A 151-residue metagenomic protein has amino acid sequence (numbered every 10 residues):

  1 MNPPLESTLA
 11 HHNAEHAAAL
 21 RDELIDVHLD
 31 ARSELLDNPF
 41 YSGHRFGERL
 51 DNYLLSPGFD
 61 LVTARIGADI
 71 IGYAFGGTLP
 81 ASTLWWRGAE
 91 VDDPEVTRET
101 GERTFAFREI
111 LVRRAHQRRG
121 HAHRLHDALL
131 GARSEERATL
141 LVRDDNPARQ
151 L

Functional and structural regions predicted by a protein language model:
M1-D22, D26, D30: Conserved N-terminal entry element of GNAT/NAT acetyltransferase domains
M1-H11, E48, T78-T83, D127 (+1 more regions): Acyl-donor-binding surface of acyltransferase catalytic domains
I25-Y41: Helix-loop element at the rim of GNAT/NAT acetyltransferase active sites that forms part of the acceptor-substrate
N38-L61, R65-G67, I71, F75-T78: Active-site rim helix/loop that mediates acceptor-substrate recognition in acyltransferases
F75-L111: Conserved acyl-donor/pantetheine-binding loop and adjacent beta-alpha core of acyl/acetyltransferases and related
F105, G131-D145: Conserved GNAT acetyl-CoA-binding A-motif
F107-R114, R118-G131: Conserved acetyl-CoA-binding loop-helix of GNAT-fold acetyltransferases
N146-L151: Short, intrinsically disordered, charge-balanced linker/junction segments flanking boundaries in proteins
